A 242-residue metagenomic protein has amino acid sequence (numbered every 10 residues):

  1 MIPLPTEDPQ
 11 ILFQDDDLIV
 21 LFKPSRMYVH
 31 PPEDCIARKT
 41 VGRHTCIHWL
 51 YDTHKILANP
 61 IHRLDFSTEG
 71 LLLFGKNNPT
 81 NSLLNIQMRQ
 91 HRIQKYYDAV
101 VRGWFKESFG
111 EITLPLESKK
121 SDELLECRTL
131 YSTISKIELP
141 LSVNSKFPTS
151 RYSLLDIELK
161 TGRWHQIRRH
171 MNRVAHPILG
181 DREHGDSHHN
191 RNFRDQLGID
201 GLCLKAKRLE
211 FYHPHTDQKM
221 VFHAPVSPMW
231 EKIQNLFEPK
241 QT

Functional and structural regions predicted by a protein language model:
M1-L154, V174, P225-P239: RNA pseudouridine synthases
R43-C46, F147-L209, W230: Pseudouridine synthase
S118-K120, T161, F211-T216: Short acidic, glycine-rich loop/turn motifs
E138, G185, H215: Residue-level detector of flexible, active-site-proximal loop/helix-junction positions within diverse enzyme catalytic
E183, Q241-T242: Flexible, disordered linker segments and immediate boundary regions flanking tandem C2H2 zinc-finger modules
